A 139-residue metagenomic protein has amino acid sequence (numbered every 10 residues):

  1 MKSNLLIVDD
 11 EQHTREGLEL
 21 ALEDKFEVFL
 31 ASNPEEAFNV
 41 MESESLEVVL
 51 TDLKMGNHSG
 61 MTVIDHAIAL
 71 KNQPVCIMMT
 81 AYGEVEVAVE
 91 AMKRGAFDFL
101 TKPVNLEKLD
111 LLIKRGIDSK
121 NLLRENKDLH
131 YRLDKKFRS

Functional and structural regions predicted by a protein language model:
D9, D52, T80: Active-site residues of response regulator receiver
Q12-F29: Two-component/phosphorelay signaling modules centered on CheY-like receiver
R15, G56-N57, T80, E84: The feature encodes the CheY-like receiver
L30-V48: Acidic, metal-coordinating helix/loop segments flanking the phosphotransfer/catalytic sites of two-component signaling
N33-E36, H58-T62: Acidic catalytic/metal-coordinating carboxylates
R94, K102: A Lys-centered signature of the CheY-like receiver
K108-S139: Flexible nucleotide-interacting loop at or near the entrance of a catalytic core
